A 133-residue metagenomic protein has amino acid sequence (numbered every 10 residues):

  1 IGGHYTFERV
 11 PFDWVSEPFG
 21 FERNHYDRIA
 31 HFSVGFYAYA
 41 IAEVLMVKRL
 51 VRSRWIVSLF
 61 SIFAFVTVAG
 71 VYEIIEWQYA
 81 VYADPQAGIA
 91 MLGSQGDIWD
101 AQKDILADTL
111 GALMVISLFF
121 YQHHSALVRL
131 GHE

Functional and structural regions predicted by a protein language model:
I1-F36: "…centered on the first transmembrane helix and the immediately adjacent amphipathic helix/loop
I1-G2, Y39, E43, F65-E76: Alpha-helical transmembrane segments of multi-pass membrane proteins
E8-F12, Y26, A69-L113: Interfacial helix-loop-helix junctions of multi-pass membrane proteins
G20-E22, I62-A64, A90-M91: Short hydrophobic "helix-edge" motifs at membrane interfaces and signal-peptide entry regions
F32, S58-F63, I105-L106: Hydrophobic alpha-helical transmembrane segments
S33-R49, V81-A87, L106-H123: Membrane-interfacial alpha-helical segments at the cytosolic side of multi-pass membrane proteins
L50-V66: Internal alpha-helical transmembrane segments of multi-pass membrane proteins
R129-E133: Short, highly charged, low-complexity non-transmembrane loops/tails of multi-pass membrane proteins
